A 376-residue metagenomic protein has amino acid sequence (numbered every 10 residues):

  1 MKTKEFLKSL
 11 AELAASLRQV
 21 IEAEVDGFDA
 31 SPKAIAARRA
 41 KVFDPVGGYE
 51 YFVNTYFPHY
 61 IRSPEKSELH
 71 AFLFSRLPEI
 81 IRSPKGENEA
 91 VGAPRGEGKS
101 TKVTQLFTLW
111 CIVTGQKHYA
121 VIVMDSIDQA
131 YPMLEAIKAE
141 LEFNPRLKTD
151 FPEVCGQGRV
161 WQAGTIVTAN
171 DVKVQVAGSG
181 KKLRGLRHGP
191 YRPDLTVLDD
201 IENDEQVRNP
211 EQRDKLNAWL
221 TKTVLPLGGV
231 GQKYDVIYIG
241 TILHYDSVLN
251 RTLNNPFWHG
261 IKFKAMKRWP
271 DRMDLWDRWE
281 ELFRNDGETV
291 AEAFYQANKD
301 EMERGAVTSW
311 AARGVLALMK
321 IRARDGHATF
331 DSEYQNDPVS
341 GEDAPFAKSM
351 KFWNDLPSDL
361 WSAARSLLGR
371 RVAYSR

Functional and structural regions predicted by a protein language model:
M1-E87, G369, A373-Y374: N-terminal accessory segments
K85-L106: Walker A/P-loop
T101-T104, Y131-E135, Y245-L253, M273 (+1 more regions): A short acidic (Asp/Glu
T104-G115: Walker A/P-loop NTP-binding motif
V123-K182: Conserved nucleotide-state-sensing and coupling region of NTP-binding domains
G164-T223: Conserved RecA-like ASCE ATPase "motif II neighborhood" in helicase/translocase motors
A218-R272: Replace "adjacent to P-loop NTPase cores in ATP/GTP-dependent enzymes" with "adjacent to NTP-binding cores
E281-R376: ATPase catalytic-site recognition across NTP-hydrolyzing enzymes
